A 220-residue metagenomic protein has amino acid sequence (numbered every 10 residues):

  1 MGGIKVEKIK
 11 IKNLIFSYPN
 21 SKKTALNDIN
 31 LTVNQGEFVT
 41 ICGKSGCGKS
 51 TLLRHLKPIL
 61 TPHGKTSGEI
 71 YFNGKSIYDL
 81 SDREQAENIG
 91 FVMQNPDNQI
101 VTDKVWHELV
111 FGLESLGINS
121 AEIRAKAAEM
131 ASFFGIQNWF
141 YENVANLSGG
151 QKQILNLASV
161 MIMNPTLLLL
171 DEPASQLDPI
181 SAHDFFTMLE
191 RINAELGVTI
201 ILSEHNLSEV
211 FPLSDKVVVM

Functional and structural regions predicted by a protein language model:
G2, V6-K8, F16-D28, L60-H63 (+1 more regions): A short, flexible loop at the N-terminus of ABC-type nucleotide-binding domains that lies
K65-K75: Conserved ABC transporter NBD signature motif
A121-W139: Conserved ABC ATPase "signature" region
N143-L147: Conserved ABC ATPase signature
N164: Conserved catalytic motifs of ABC-family nucleotide-binding domains
L168-D171: Catalytic Walker B motif of ABC-type/P-loop ATPase nucleotide-binding domains
E204-H205: H-loop/switch region of ABC-family ATPase nucleotide-binding domains
